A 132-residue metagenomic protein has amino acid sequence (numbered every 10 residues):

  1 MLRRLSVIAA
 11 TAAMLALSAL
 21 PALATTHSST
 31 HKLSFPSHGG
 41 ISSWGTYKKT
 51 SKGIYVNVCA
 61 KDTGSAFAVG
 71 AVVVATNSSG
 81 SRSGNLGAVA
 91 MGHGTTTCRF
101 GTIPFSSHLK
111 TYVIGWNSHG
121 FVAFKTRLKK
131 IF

Functional and structural regions predicted by a protein language model:
M1-A24: Secretory targeting and sorting signals
A24-F132: Post-signal peptide N-terminal regions of Sec-secreted extracellular proteins
